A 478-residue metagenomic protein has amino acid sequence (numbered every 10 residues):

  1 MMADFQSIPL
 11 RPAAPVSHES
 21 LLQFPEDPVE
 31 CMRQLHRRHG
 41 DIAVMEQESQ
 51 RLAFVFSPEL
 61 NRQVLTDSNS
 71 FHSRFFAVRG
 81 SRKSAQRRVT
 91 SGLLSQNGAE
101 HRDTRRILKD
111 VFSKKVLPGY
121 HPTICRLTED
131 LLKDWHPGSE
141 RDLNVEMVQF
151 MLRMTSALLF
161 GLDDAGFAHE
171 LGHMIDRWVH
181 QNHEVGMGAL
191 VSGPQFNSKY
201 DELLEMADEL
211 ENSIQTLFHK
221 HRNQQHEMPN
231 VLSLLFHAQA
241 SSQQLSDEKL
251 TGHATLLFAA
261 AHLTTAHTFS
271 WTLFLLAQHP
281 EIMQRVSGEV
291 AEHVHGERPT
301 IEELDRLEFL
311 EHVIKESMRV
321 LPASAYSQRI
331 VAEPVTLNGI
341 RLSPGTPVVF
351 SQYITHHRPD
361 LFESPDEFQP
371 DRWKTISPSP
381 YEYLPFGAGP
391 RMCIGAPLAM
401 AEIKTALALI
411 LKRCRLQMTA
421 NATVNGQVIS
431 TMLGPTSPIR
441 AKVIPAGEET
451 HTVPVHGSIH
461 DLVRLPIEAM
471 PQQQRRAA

Functional and structural regions predicted by a protein language model:
M2-L22, E30-G119, D130, M147 (+4 more regions): Cytochrome P450 substrate-recognition site 1
M2-P9, S73-S81, A85, E100 (+3 more regions): Cytochrome P450 heme-thiolate monooxygenase catalytic core
L10-P15, C125, H173-R177, H226-V231 (+8 more regions): Cytochrome P450 I-helix active-site segment
S20-G40, N212, T216, E297-N338 (+1 more regions): Conserved cytochrome P450 K-helix E-x-x-R motif and the immediately C-terminal K′/meander segment
H36, T128, M174-D176, A291-G296 (+2 more regions): Cytochrome P450 proximal C-terminal region
D67-S70, F350-I376, H456-I459: Conserved cytochrome P450 K-helix/beta-meander segment immediately N-terminal to the heme-binding cysteine loop
V89-T90, T255, A260, R298-E302 (+6 more regions): Cytochrome P450 heme-thiolate "Cys pocket" and heme-binding signature region
H262-E289, P397-K412: Cytochrome P450 catalytic-core helices
